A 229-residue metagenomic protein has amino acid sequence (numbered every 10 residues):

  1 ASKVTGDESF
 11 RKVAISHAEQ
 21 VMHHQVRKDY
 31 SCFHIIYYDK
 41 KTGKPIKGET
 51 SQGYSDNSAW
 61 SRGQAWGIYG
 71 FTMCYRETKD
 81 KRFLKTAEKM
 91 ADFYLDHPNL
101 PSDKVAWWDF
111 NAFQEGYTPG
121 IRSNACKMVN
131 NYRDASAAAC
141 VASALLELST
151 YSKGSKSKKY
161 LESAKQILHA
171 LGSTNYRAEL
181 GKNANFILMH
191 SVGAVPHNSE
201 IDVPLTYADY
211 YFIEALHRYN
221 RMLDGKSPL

Functional and structural regions predicted by a protein language model:
A1-L229: Glycan-recognition and catalytic cores of secretory/periplasmic carbohydrate-active enzymes
